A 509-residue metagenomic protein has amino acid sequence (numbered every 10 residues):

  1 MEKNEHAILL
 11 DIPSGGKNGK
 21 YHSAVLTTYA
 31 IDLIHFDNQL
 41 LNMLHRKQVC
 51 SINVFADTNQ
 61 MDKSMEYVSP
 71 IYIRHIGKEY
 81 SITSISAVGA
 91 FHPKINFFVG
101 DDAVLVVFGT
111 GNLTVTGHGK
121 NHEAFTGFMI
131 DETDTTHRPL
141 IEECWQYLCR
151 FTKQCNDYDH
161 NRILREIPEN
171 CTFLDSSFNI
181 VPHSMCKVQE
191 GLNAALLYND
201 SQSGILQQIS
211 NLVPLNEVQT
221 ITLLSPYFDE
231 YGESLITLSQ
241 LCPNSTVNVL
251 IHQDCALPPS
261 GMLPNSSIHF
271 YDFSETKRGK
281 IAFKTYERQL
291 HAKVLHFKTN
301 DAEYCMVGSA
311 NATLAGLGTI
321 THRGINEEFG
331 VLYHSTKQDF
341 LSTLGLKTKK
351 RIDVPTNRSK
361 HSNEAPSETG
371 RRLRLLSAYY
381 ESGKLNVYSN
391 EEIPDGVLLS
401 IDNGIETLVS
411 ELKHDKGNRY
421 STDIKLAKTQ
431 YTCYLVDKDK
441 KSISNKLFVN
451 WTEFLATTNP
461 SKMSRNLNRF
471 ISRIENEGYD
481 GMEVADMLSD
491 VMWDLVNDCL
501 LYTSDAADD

Functional and structural regions predicted by a protein language model:
M1-K94, F98-N300, Y304, T313-S504 (+1 more regions): Terminal interaction modules at protein C-ends
S309: Active-site glycine-centered loops adjacent to acidic/histidine catalytic or metal-binding residues that shape
